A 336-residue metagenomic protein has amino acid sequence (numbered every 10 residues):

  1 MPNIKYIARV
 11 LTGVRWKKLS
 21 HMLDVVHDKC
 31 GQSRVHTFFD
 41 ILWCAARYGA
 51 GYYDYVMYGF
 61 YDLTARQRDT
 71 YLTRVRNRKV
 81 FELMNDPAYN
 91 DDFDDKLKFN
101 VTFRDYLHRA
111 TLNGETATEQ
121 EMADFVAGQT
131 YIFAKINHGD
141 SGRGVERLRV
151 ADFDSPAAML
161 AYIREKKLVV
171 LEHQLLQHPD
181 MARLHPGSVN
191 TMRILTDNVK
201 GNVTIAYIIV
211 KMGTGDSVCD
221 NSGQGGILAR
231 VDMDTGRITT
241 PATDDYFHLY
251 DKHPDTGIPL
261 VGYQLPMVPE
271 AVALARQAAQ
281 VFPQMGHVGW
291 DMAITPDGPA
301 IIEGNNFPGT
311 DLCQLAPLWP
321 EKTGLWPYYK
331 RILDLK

Functional and structural regions predicted by a protein language model:
Y6-D124, D140: Conserved N-proximal alpha/beta basic substrate-recognition cap immediately N-terminal to, or forming the N-lobe
K17, D251-R276, Q280-H287, I294-K336: C-terminal active-site "lid" helix and adjoining low-complexity regulatory extension at the edge of ATP-using catalytic
E82-L195, V199-G201: Active-site nucleotide/adenylate-binding loops and adjacent lid/helix of ATP-dependent enzymes
N113-A117, V210, V288-D291: Acidic carboxylate-rich catalytic motifs and surrounding loops in phosphoryl-/glycosyl-chemistry enzymes
M122, D180-A182, R276-A279, V288-W290: Generic recognition of flexible, low-complexity loop/linker segments
Y131, V189-R193, I205, H287-G289 (+1 more regions): Extracellular structured ligand-interaction cores
D140, M212, F307-G309: Short, surface-exposed beta-strand-loop junctions and turns on beta-sheet-rich folds
H185, V189-A273: ATP-dependent carboxylate/phosphate-activation module, predominantly the ATP-grasp catalytic core and closely related
